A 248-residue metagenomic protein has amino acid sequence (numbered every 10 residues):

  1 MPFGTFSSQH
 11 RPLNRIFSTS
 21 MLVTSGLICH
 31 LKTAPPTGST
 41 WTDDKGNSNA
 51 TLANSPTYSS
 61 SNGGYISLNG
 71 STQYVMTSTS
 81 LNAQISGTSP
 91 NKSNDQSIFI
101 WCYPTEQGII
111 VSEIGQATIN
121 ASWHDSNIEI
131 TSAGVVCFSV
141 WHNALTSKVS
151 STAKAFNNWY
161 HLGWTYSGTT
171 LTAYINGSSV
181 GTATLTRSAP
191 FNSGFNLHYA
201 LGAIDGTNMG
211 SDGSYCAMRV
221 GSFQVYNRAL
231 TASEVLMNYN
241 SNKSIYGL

Functional and structural regions predicted by a protein language model:
M1-Q73, V235-L248: Extracytoplasmic low-complexity segments
M21, I28-C29, G64-I66, I109-S112 (+2 more regions): Short Gly/Ser/Thr-biased coil->beta-strand turn/linker motifs that build repetitive extracellular beta-solenoid/fiber
M21-S25, Y58-S60, N91-S93, E129-T131 (+3 more regions): Extracellular/periplasmic catalytic domains that process cell-envelope and extracellular macromolecules
S25, T37-T42, A53, S71-C137 (+3 more regions): Extracellular glycan-recognition modules
K45-Q73, I98-Q107, D125-P190: Extracellular glycan-interaction surfaces
A183-R219: Flexible glycan-contacting loops in extracellular carbohydrate-active proteins
